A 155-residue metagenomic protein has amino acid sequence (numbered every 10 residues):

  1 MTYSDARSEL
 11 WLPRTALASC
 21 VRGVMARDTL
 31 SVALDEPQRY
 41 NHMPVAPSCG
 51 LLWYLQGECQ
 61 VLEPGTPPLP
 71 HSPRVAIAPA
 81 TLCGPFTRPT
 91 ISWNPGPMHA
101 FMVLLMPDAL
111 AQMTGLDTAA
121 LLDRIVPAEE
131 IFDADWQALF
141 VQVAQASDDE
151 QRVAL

Functional and structural regions predicted by a protein language model:
M1-L155: Alpha-helical bundle regulatory/interaction domains
